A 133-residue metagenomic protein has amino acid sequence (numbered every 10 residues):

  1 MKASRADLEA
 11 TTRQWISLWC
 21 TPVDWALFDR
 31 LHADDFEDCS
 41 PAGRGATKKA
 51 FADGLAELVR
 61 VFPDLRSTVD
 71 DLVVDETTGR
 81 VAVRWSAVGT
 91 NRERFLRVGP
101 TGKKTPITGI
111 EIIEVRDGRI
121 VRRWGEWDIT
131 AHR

Functional and structural regions predicted by a protein language model:
M1-R133: C-terminal and inter-domain tail/linker signature
